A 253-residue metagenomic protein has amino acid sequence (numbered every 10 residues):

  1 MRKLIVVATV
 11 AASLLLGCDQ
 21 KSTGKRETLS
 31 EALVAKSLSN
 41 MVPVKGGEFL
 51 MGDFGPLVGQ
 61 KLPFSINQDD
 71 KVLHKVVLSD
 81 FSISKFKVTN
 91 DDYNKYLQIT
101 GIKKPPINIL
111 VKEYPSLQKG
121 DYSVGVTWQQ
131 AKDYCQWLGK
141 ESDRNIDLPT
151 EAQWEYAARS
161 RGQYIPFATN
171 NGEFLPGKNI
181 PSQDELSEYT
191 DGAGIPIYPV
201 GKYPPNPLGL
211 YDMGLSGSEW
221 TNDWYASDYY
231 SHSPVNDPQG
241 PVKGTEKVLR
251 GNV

Functional and structural regions predicted by a protein language model:
R2-A8, G17-A152, R161, E246 (+1 more regions): Extended beta-strand/loop cores of jelly-roll/beta-sandwich
A8-T9, S218: A ubiquitous, low-specificity "background" feature that marks scattered single residues across proteins without
S13-L14: Hydrophobic core
L50, F54-G55, K112-D121, W128-V253: Functional-site microenvironments in short loops/helix caps that host divalent-cation chemistry
